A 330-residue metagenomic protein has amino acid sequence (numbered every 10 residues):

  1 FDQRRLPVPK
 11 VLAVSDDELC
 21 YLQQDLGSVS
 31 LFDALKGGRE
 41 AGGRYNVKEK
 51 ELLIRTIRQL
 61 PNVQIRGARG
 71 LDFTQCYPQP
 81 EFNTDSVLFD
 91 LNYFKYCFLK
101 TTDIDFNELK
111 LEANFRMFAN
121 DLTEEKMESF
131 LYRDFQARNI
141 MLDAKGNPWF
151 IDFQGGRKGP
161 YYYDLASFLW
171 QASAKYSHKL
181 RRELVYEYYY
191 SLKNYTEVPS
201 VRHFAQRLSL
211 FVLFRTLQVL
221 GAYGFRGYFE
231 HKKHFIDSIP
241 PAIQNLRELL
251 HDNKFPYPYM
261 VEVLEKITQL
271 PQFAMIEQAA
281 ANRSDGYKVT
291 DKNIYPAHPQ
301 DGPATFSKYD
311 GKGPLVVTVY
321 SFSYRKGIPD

Functional and structural regions predicted by a protein language model:
F1-C20, D25-V29, R39-R44, S129 (+2 more regions): Conserved NTP-binding catalytic cores of kinases and kinase-like/nucleotidyltransferase enzymes across multiple kinase
F1-L88, Y93, K100: ATP-binding pocket architecture of kinase catalytic cores
R5, L60, Q64-L71, F98 (+8 more regions): A general structural signal marking secondary-structure boundaries and capping sites
V63-Q64, M117-L165, K175-K179: Active-site acidic catalytic loop and adjacent metal/ATP-binding pocket of ATP-dependent phosphoryl transfer enzymes
A68-P80, D85, D90-F130, T196 (+1 more regions): An alpha-helical support segment within catalytic cores of ATP-dependent transferases
N92-T101, Y161-E197, L210-E230, A242-L250: Active-site activation/catalytic loop segments of kinase-like enzymes and analogous catalytic loops in related
G221-T290, Y295: ATP/Mg2+ or Mg2+-diphosphate-binding catalytic cores that bind nucleotide phosphates or diphosphates via glycine-rich
D291-D330: C-terminal accessory "lid"/substrate-recognition subdomains
